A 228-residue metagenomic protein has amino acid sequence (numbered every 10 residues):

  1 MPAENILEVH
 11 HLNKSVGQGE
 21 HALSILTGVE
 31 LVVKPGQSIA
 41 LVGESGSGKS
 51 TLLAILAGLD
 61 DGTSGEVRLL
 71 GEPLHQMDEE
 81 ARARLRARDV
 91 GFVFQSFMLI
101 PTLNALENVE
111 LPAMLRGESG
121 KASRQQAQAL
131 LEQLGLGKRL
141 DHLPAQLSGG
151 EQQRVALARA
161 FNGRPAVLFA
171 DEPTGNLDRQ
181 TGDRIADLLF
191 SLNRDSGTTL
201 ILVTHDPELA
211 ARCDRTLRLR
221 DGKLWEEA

Functional and structural regions predicted by a protein language model:
M1-N5: Extreme N-terminus of proteins, especially the signal/transit-peptide cleavage junction and the first residues
I6-L7, L12-R212, T216-L219: ABC family nucleotide-binding domain
T216-A228: H-loop (His-switch) and adjacent beta-strand-loop-beta switch element of ABC-type ATPase nucleotide-binding domains
